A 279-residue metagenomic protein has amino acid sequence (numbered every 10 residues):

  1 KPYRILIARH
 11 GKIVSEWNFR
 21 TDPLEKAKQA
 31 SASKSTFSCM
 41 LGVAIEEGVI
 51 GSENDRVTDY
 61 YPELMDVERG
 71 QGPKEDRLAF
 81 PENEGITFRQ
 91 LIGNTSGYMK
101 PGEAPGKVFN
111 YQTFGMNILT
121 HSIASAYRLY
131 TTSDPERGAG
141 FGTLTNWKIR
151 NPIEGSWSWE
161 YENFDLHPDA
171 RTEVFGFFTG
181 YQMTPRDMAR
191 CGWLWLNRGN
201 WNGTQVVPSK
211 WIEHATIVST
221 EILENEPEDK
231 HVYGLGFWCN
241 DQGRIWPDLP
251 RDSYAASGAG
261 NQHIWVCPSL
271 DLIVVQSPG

Functional and structural regions predicted by a protein language model:
K1-D22, I264-W265, D271-V275: A short, well-structured edge-of-sheet supersecondary motif
G11, K28-E53, L119-I123, M188-C191 (+1 more regions): Active-site SXXK
D22-L24, P101-P105, M116-N117, A124 (+1 more regions): Flexible glycine/proline-enriched surface loops and loop-helix/loop-strand junctions
E25-Q29, F80, E103-Y111, V174-Q182 (+1 more regions): Solvent-exposed loop and edge beta-strand segments that line ligand/cofactor-binding and catalytic clefts
K28, E47-Y98, R128-F178: Active-site helix/loop module of the DD-peptidase/beta-lactamase fold, centered on the serine-lysine SxxK catalytic
G115-S122, T179-N200, Q262-P278: Active-site-proximal alpha-helical segments within enzyme catalytic domains
E160-L223: Flexible, glycine-rich surface segments
E162-D165, I217-I273: Active-site Gly/Thr loop motif
